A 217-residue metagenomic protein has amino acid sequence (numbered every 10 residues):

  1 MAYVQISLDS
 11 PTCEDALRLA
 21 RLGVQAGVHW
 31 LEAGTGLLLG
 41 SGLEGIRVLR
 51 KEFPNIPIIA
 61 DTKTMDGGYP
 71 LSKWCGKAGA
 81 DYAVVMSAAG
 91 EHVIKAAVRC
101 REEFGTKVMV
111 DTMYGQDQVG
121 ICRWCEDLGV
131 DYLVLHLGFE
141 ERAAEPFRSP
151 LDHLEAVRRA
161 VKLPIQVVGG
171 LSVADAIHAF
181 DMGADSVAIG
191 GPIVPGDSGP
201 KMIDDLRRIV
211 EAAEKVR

Functional and structural regions predicted by a protein language model:
M1-Y69, C125-L128, K201-R207: Conserved N-terminal beta1-alpha1 strand-loop-helix module at the mouth
A2-L8, L31-A33, I58-T62, A83-V85 (+4 more regions): Hydrophobic faces of well-ordered beta-strands that scaffold small-molecule active sites in alpha/beta enzyme cores
L19, D66-A78, Q116-L128, V167 (+1 more regions): Catalytic cores of alpha/beta
Q25-H29, E52-I56, K77-Y82, E102-K107 (+3 more regions): Glycine-enriched alpha-helix->loop->beta-strand junction motifs that scaffold or abut catalytic
L39-K63, A96-Y114, P146-V173, I203-R217: Alpha-helix-loop-beta-strand connector modules within alpha/beta enzyme cores
L71-G120: Hydrophobic, well-structured mid-protein blocks that either form specific transmembrane helices
A80-H92, L133-A144, M182-L206: Glycine-rich phosphate-binding active-site loops on the catalytic face of alpha/beta enzymes
Y114-A160: Active-site rim beta-loop-alpha module in soluble metabolic enzymes
